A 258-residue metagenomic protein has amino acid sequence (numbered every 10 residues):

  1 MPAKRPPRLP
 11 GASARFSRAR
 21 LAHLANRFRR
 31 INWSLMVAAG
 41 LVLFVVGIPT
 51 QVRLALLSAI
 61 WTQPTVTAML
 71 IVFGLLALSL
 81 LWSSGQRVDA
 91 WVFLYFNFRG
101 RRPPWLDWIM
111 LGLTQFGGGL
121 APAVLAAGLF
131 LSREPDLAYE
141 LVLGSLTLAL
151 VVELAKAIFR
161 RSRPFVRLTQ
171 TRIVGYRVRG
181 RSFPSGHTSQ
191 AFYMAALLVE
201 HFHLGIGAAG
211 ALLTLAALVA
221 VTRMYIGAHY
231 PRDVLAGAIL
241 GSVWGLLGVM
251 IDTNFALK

Functional and structural regions predicted by a protein language model:
P2-A121, K156-G175: N-terminal transmembrane-helix/juxtamembrane module of multi-pass inner/ER membrane proteins
R5, A14-N32, L54, L168-K258: Membrane-embedded catalytic cores of phosphoryl/pyrophosphoryl-handling enzymes
M36-A39, I71, L141, S145-A149 (+2 more regions): Alpha-helical transmembrane spans of integral membrane proteins, capturing the lipid-embedded, hydrophobic core of TM
V45, P49, L129, V151 (+4 more regions): Alpha-helical membrane-inserting segments
S79-L80, S145-K156, L215-V219, R223: Alpha-helical transmembrane segments of multi-pass membrane proteins
L80-L81, A126-R133, L197-H203, R223-M224: Hydrophobic alpha-helical transmembrane segments
T114-A126, F130, T214: Hydrophobic alpha-helical transmembrane segments
A126-V151: Interfacial segments of alpha-helical transmembrane regions
